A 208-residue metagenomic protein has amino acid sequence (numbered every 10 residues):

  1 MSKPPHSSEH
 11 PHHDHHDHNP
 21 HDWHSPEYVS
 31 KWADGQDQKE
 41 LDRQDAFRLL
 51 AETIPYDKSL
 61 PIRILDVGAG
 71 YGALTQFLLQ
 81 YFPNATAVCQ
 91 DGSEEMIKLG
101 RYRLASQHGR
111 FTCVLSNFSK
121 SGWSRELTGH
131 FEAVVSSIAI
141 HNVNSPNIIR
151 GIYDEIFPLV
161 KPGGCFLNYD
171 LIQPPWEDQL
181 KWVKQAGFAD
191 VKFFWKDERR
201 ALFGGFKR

Functional and structural regions predicted by a protein language model:
S2-D57: Conserved class I S-adenosyl-L-methionine
L65, Y71-S121: Class I SAM-dependent methyltransferase SAM/SAH-binding core
S124-V134: A short acidic, Gly/Pro-enriched loop at the edge of an enzyme's catalytic core that lines a small-molecule cofactor
E132-N147: A short SAM/SAH-binding and catalytic strip from SAM-dependent methyltransferases
R150-P162: A short glycine-rich, Lys/Arg-flanked "PGG" loop and its adjoining helix->strand segment in the class I
G163-D170: Conserved beta-strand signature within the Rossmann-like core of class I S-adenosyl-L-methionine
P174-A186: Short alpha-helix
W195-R208: Core SAM-dependent methyltransferase catalytic element
